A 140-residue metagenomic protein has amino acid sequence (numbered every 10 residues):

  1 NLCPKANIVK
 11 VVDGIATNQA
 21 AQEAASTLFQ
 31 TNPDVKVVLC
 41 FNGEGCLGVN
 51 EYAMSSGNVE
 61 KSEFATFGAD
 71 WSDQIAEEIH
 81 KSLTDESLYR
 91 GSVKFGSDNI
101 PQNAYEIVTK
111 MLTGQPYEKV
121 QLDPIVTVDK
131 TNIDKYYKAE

Functional and structural regions predicted by a protein language model:
N1-E140: A residue-level marker of the well-folded mature domains of exported/periplasmic proteins
